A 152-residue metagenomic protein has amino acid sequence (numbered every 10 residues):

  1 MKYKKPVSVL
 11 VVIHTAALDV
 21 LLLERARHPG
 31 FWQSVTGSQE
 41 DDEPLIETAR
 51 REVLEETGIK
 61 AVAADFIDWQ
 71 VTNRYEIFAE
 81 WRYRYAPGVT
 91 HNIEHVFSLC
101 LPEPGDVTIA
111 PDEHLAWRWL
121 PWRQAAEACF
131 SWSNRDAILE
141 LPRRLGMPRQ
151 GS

Functional and structural regions predicted by a protein language model:
M1-V20, D41: Conserved N-terminal beta-strand and adjoining loop/helix that marks the start of the Nudix/MutT-like hydrolase domain
P6-V9, A17, A64, I93 (+1 more regions): Low-complexity, intrinsically disordered short peptide segments enriched in small/polar/basic residues
A26, S38: Residue-level signal for short, function-critical loop segments
H28-F31: A conserved beta-turn-beta hairpin within the catalytic core of GNAT-like acetyltransferases that forms part
Q33-T36: A short gly/proline-enriched turn/hairpin at secondary-structure junctions
Q39-W132: Unchanged
A126-S152: Charged phosphate-binding loop/patch that engages nucleotide di/tri-phosphates or the phosphate backbone of nucleic
